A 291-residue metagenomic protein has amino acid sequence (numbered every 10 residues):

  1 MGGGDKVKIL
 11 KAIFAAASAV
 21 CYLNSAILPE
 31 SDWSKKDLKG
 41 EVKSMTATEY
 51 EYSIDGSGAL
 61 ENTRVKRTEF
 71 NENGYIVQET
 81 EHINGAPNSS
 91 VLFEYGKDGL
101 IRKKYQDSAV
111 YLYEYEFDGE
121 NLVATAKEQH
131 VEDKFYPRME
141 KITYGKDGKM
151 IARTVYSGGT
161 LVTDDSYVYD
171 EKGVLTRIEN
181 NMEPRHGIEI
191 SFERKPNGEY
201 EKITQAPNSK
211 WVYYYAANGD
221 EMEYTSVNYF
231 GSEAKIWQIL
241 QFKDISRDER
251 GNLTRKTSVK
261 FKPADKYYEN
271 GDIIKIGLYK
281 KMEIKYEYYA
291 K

Functional and structural regions predicted by a protein language model:
M1-K6: Short, Lys/Arg-enriched N-terminal segments with co-localized hydrophobic residues within the first ~10-30 amino acids
K8-A15: Sec-dependent signal peptide recognition, specifically the positively charged N-region followed immediately by
A15-Y22: Bacterial N-terminal signal peptides
S25-K291: Buried hydrophobic residues that stabilize the cores of well-folded domains
